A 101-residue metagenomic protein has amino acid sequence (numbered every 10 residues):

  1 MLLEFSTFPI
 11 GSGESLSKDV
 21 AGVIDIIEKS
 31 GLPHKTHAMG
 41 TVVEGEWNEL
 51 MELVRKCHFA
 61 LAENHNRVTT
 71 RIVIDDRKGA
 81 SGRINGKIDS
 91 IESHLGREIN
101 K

Functional and structural regions predicted by a protein language model:
M1-K101: Charge-rich, low-complexity N-terminal segments
